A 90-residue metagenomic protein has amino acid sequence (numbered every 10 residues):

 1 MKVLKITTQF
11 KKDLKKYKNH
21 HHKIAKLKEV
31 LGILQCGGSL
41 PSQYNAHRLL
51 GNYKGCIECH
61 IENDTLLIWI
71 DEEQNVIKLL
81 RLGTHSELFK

Functional and structural regions predicted by a protein language model:
M1-N63, E72-K78, E87-K90: Basic, Lys/Arg-enriched alpha-helical interface segments
I68-W69: Acidic, metal-associated active-site segment
T84: Active-site glycine-centered loops adjacent to acidic/histidine catalytic or metal-binding residues that shape
